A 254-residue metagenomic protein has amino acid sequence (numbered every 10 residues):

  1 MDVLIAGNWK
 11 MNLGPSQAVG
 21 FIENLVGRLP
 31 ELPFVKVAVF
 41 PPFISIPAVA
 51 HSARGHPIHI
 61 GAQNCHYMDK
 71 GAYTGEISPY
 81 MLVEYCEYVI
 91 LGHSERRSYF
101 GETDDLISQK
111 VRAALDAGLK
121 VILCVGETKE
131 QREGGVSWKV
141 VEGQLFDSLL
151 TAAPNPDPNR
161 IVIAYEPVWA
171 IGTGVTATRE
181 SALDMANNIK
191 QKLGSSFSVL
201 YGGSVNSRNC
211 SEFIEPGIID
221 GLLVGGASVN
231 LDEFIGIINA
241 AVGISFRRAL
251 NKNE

Functional and structural regions predicted by a protein language model:
M1-E254: Active-site loop-to-helix "anion-binding N-cap" substructures in soluble metabolic enzymes
